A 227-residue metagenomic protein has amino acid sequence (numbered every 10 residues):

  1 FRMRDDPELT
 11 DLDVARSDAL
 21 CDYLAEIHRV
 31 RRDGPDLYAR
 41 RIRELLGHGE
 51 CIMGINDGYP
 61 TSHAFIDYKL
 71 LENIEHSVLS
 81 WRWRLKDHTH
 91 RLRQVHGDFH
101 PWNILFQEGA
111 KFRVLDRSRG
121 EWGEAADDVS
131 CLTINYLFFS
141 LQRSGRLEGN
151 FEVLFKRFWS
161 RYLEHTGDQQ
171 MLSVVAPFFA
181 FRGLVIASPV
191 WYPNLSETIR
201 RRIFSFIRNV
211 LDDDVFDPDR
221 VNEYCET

Functional and structural regions predicted by a protein language model:
F1-L9, R29-R32, P60-T61, F138 (+2 more regions): A glycine-centered beta->alpha junction motif in the catalytic cores of kinase/phosphotransferase enzymes
R2-R40, V78: Conserved kinase catalytic-core helix
L24, H28-P35, Y136, S140 (+3 more regions): A general structural signal marking secondary-structure boundaries and capping sites
R29-R32, D36-R84, S188: Active-site catalytic-loop/activation-segment of kinase and kinase-like phosphoryl-transfer enzymes
L79-D127: Active-site acidic catalytic loop and adjacent metal/ATP-binding pocket of ATP-dependent phosphoryl transfer enzymes
A126-T166, A180-T198: Active-site activation/catalytic loop segments of kinase-like enzymes and analogous catalytic loops in related
G167-F179: All-alpha amphipathic helical-bundle segments outside canonical DNA-binding/catalytic cores that form hydrophobic
P189-T227: Regulatory N- and C-terminal appendages and interdomain linkers associated with kinase/kinase-like NTP transferase
